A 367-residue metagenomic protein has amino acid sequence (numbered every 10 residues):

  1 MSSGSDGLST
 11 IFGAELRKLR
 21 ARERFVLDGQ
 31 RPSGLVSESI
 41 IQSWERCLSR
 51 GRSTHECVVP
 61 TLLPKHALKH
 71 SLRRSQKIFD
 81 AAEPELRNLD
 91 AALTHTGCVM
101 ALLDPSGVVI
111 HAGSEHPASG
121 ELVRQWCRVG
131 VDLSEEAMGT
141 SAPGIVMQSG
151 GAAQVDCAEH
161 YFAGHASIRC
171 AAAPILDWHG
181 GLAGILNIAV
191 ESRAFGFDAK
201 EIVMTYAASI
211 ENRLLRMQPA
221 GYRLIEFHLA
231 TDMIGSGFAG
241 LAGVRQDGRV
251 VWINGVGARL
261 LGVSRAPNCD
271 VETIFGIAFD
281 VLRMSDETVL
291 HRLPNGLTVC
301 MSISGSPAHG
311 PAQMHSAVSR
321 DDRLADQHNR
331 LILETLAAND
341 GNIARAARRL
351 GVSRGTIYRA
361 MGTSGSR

Functional and structural regions predicted by a protein language model:
M1-A137, S141-C157, S167, L176-D247 (+1 more regions): Intrinsically disordered, low-complexity terminal regulatory regions
I110-H111, L261, L350: PAS-family sensory domains
A158-E159, S167-A172, T273-S319: PAS-family sensory/regulatory modules and their coupling/dimerization elements
F162: An active-site-proximal beta-strand-loop segment
L261-V271: PAS and related sensory helical modules
D322-R367: Bacterial C-terminal helix-turn-helix
